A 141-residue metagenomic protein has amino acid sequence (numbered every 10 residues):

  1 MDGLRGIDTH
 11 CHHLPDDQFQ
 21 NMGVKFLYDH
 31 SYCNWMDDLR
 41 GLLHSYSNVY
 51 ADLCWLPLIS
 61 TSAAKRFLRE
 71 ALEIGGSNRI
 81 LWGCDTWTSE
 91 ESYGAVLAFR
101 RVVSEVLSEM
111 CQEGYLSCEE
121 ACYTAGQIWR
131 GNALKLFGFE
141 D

Functional and structural regions predicted by a protein language model:
M1-T9, M22, L27, N78 (+1 more regions): Mid-to-C-terminal alpha-helical segments outside catalytic/metal-binding sites
H10-L14, H30: Histidine-centered divalent metal-coordination motifs
L14-Q18, W35-D37, S89-S92: Short catalytic/ligand-binding loop motif for oxyanion handling, primarily in non-cytosolic enzymes, centered on
Q20, K25-W82, N132: Catalytic pocket-lining loop regions of alpha/beta-barrel enzymes, especially the amidohydrolase/enolase/GH5 lineages
A51-L53, T88, G114-Y115: Glycine- and acidic
C54-P57, S89-G94: Short, glycine/charged-rich beta-strand-loop motifs at protein surfaces that mediate ligand recognition and catalysis
S62-A64, S92-A95: Short conserved micro-motifs at the rims of enzyme active sites and ligand-binding pockets
D85: Active-site glycine-centered loops adjacent to acidic/histidine catalytic or metal-binding residues that shape
